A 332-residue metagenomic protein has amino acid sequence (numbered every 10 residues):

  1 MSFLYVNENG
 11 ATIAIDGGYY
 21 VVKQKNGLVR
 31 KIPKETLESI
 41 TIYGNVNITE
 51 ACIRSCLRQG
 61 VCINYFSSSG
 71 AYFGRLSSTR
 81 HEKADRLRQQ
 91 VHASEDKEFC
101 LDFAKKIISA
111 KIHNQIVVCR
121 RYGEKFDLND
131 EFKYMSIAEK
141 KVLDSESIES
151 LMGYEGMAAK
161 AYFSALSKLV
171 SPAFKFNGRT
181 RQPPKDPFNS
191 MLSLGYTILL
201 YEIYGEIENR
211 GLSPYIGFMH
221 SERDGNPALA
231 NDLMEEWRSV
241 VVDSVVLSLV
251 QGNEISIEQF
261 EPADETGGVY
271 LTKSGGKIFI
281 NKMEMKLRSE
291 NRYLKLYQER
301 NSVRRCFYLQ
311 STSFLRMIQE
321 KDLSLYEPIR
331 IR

Functional and structural regions predicted by a protein language model:
M1-D16, K23-K25, K31, K83-R332: Active-site helix-to-loop segments that bind/position phosphate- or nucleotide-bearing substrates and donors across
A14, V21, S39-I42, C62-F66: Short, conserved beta-strand segments within well-ordered enzyme catalytic domains that often line or immediately flank
N26-V29, A51-I53: Short secondary-structure capping/turn segments at boundaries of alpha-helices and beta-strands
K34-I48: Extracellular/luminal Protease-associated
G44-Q115: A surface-exposed, charged beta-strand/loop segment in the N-terminal or early-internal portion of soluble proteins
